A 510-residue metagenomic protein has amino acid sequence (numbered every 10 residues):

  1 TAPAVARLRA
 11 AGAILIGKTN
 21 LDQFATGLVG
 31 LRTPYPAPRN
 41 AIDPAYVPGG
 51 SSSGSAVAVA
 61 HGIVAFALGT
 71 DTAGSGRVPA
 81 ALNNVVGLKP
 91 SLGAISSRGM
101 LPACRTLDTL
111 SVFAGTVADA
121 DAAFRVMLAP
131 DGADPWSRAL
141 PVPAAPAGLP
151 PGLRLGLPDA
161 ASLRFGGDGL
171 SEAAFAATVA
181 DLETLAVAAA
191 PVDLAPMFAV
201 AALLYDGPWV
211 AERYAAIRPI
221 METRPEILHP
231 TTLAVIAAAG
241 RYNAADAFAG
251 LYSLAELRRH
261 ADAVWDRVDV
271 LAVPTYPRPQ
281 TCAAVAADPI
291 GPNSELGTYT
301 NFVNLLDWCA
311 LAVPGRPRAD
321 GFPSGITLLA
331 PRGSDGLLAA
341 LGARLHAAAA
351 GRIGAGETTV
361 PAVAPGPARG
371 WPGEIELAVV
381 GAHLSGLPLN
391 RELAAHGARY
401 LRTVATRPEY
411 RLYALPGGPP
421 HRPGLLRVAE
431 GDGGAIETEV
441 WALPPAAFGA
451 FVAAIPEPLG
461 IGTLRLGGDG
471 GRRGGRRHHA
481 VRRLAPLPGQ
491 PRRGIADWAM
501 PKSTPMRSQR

Functional and structural regions predicted by a protein language model:
T1-T72, A180, L185, A263 (+1 more regions): Gly/Ser-rich catalytic/binding loops embedded in alpha/beta enzyme cores
P34, Y205, F248-A249, P279-T300 (+1 more regions): Short, surface-exposed loop/helix-turn segments at secondary-structure junctions that function as lids/hinges flanking
K89-A173, A340-A368: A short helix-breaking turn/cap at a secondary-structure junction
T109, G132-G207, G240-Y242, P367-P388: Gly/Ser-rich, acidic/histidine-flanked active-site/gating loops
P150-P158, P208-D262, P314-P323: Short helix-loop capping/hinge segments that flank enzyme active sites or metal/cofactor-binding pockets
G169-D193, I217-T223, A247-V268: Acyltransferase
P317, A343-A348, I353-K502: Glycine-aromatic micro-motifs
